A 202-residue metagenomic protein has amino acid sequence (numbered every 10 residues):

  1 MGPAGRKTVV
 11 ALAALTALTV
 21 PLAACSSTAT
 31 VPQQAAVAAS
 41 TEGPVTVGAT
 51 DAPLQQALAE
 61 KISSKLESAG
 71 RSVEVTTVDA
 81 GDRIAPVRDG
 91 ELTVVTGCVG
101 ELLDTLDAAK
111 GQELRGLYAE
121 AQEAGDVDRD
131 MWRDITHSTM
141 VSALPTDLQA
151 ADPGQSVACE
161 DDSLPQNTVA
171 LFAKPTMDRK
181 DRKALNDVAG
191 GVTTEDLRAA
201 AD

Functional and structural regions predicted by a protein language model:
M1-A13: Bacterial N-terminal signal peptides that target proteins for export
V20-A24: C-terminal motif of bacterial Sec signal peptides marking the signal peptidase cleavage site
S26-A29: Bacterial signal peptide processing site
V31-P32, S40-L58, A80: Extracytoplasmic "Venus flytrap"
P53, R71-A85: Short helix-initiation/N-cap motifs at beta->coil->alpha
P53-G70: Short, polar/charged alpha-helical segment
E60-K65, G81-V95, A108-A109: Short helices/loops that flank or line small-molecule/ion binding pockets
A158-R179: A bilobed periplasmic-binding-protein/Venus flytrap-type ligand-binding module shared by bacterial periplasmic
